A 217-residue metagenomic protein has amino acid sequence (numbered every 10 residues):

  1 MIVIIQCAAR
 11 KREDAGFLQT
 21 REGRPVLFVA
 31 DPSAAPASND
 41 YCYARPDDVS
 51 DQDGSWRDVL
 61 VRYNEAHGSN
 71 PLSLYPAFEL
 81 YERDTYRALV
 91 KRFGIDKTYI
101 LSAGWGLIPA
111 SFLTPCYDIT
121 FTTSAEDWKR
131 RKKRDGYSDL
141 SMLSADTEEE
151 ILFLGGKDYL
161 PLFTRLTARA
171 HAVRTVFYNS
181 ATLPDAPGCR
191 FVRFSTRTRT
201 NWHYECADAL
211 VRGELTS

Functional and structural regions predicted by a protein language model:
M1-S217: Peripheral peptide segments
